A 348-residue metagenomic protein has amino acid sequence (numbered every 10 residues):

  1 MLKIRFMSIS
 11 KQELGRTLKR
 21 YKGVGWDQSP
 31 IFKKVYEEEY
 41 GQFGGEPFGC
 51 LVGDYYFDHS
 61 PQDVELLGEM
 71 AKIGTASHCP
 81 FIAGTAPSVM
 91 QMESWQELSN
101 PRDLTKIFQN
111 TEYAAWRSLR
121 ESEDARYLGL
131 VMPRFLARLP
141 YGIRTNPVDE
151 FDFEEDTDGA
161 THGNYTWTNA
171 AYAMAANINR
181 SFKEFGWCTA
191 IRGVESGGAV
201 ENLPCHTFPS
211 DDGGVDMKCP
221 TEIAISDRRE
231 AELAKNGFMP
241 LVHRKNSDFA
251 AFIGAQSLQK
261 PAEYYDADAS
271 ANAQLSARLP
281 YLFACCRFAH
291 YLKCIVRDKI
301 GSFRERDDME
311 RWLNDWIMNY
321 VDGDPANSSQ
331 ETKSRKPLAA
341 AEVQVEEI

Functional and structural regions predicted by a protein language model:
M7-V24, Y40-T221: Extended, regular secondary-structure scaffolds
Q28-G41: Short, charged beta->alpha transition segments
E38-F43, D58, Q62, P280 (+2 more regions): Short acidic, glycine/proline-enriched loop segments that cap or flank alpha-helices
I82-G84, F252-A255, E346: Generic beta-strand/beta-sheet core signal
E154-W312: Long, contiguous, structured domain-core segments that constitute the functional module of a protein
D308-A326, K333-S334: Short, hydrophobic/π-rich interface segment
A326-I348: Short, structured protein-protein interaction patches enriched in aromatics and acidic/basic residues, typified by
